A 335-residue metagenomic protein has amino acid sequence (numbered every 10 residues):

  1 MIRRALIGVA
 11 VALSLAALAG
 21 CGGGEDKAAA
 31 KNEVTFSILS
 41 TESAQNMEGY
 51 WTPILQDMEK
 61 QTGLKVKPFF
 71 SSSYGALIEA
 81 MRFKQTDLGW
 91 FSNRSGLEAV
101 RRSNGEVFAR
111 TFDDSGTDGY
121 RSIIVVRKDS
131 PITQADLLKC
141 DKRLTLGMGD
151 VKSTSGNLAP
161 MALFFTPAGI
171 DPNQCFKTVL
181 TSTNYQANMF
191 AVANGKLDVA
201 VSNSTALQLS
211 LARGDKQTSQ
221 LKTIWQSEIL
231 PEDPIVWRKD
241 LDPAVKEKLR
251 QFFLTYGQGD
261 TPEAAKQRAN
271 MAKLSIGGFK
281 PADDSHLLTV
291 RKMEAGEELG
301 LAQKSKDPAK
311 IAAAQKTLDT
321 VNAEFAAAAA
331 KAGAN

Functional and structural regions predicted by a protein language model:
M1-V9: Bacterial N-terminal signal peptides that target proteins for export
A16-G20: C-terminal motif of bacterial Sec signal peptides marking the signal peptidase cleavage site
G22-E25: Bacterial signal peptide processing site
K31-Q61, S71, R94, D114 (+2 more regions): Bilobed "Venus flytrap"/periplasmic-binding protein-like clamshell domains and structurally analogous long
T35-S40, D113-I123, D215-R250, R268-D283: Periplasmic-binding protein-like
E42-S43, G49, P53, V245-N335: An extracytoplasmic/periplasmic, membrane-proximal ligand-sensing/linker region
G75-G89, R102, Y120, N184-A200 (+1 more regions): Short helices/loops that flank or line small-molecule/ion binding pockets
W90-S103, F165-T166, A193-N194, D198-S219 (+1 more regions): A ligand-binding cleft/hinge motif common to bilobed small-molecule-binding domains
